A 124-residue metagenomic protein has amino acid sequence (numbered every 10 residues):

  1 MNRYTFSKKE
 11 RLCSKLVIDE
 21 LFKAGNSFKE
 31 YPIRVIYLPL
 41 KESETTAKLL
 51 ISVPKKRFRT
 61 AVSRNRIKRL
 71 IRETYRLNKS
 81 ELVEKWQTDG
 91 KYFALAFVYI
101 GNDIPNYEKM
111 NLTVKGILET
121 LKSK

Functional and structural regions predicted by a protein language model:
M1-K124: Positively charged, solvent-exposed patches that mediate nucleic-acid binding
